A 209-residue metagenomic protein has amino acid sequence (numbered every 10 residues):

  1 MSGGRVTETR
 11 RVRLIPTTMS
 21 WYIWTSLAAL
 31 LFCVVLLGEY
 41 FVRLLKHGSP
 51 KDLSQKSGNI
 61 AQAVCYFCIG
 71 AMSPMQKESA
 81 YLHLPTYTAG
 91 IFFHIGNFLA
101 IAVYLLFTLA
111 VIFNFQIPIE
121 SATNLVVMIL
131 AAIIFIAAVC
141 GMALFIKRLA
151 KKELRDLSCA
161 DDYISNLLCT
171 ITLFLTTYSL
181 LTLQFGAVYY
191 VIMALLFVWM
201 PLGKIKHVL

Functional and structural regions predicted by a protein language model:
V12-Y22, E78-L84, L109-N124, A150-R155: Membrane-interface interhelical loops and short amphipathic "cap" helices that link adjacent transmembrane segments
Y22-V34, T123-I136, V191: Alpha-helical transmembrane segments
W24-Q55, P201: Hydrophobic alpha-helical membrane-embedded segments
A29-C33, L84-T108, I134-L144, S165-T177: Hydrophobic alpha-helical transmembrane segments of multi-pass integral membrane proteins
Y40-S79: Membrane-interface amphipathic/juxtamembrane segments adjacent to transmembrane helices
T86-F92, I117-I134: Transmembrane alpha-helix entry/boundary detector in multi-pass membrane proteins
L149-T172: Membrane-helix boundary/juxtamembrane motif in polytopic membrane proteins
L168-L209: Terminal transmembrane helical module of multi-pass membrane proteins
